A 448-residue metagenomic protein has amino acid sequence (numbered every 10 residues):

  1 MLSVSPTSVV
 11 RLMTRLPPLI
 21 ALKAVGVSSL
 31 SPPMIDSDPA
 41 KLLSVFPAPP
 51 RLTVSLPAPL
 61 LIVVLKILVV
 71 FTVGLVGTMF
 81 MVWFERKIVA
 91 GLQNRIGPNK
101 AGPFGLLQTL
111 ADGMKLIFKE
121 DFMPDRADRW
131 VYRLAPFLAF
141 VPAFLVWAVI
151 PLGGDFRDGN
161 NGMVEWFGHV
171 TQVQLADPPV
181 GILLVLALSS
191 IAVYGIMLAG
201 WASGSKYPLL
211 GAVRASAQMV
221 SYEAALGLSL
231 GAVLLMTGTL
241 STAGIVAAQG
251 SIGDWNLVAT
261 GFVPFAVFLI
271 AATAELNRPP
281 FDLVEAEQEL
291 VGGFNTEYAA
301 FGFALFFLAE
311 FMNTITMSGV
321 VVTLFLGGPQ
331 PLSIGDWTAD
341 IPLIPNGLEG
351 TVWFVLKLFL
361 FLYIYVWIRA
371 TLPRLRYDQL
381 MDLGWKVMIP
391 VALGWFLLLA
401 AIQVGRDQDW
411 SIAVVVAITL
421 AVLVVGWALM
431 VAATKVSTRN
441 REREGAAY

Functional and structural regions predicted by a protein language model:
M1-S44, A48: Long, distal/terminal scaffolding or interaction modules with repetitive or compositionally biased sequence
P39-Y448: Selective transmembrane helix interface/packing segments
